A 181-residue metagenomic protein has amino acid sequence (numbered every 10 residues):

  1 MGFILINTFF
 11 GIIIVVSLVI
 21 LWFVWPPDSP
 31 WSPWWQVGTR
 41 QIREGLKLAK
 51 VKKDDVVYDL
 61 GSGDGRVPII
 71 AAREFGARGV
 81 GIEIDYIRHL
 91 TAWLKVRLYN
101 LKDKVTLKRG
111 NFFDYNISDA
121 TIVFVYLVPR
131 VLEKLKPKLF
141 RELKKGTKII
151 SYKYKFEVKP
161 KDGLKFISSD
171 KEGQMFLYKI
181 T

Functional and structural regions predicted by a protein language model:
M1-K52: S-adenosyl-L-methionine
Q41, Y86-T91: Conserved short alpha-helix immediately C-terminal to the canonical SAM/SAH-binding motif I of Rossmann-like
D54-G63: Conserved class I S-adenosyl-L-methionine
G65-I69: Glycine-rich SAM-binding Motif I of class I
R78-E83: Conserved SAM-binding motif I beta-strand of class I
H89-D119: S-adenosyl-L-methionine
S118-K134: A short SAM/SAH-binding and catalytic strip from SAM-dependent methyltransferases
V131-T181: C-terminal substrate-binding/active-site "lid" region of AdoMet-derived donor-dependent transferases
